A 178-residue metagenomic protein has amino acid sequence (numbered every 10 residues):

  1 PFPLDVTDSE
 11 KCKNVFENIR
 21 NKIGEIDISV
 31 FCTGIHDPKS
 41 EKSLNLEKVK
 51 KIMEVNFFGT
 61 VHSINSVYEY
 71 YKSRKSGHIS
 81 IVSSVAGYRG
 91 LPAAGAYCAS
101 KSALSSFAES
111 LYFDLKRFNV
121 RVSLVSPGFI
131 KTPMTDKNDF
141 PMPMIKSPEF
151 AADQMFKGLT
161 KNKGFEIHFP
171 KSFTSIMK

Functional and structural regions predicted by a protein language model:
P3-N14, L46: The beta1-alpha1 cofactor-binding region of Rossmann-like NAD(H)/NADP(H)-dependent oxidoreductases
C32-D37: Conserved NAD(P)H cofactor-binding loop of Rossmann-fold oxidoreductase domains
S40-E41, N45-K51: Substrate-binding pocket helix/loop in short-chain dehydrogenase/reductase
K42, L91-G95: Active-site loop immediately N-terminal to the catalytic Tyr-X3-Lys motif of short-chain dehydrogenase/reductase
I64, S100: Active-site helix of classical SDR
S84: Residue(s) in the substrate-gating loop at a strand-loop-helix junction that position the organic substrate next
L124, F140-S175: C-terminal helical subdomain
